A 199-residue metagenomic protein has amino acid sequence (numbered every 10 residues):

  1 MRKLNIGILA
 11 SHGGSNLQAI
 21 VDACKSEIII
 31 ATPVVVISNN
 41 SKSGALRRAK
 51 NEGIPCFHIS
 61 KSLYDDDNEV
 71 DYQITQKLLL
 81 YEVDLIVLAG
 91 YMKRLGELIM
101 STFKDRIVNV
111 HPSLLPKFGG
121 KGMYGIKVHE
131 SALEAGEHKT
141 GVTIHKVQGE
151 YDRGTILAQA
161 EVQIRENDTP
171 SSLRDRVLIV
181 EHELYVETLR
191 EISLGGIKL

Functional and structural regions predicted by a protein language model:
M1-L199: One-carbon transfer enzymes
